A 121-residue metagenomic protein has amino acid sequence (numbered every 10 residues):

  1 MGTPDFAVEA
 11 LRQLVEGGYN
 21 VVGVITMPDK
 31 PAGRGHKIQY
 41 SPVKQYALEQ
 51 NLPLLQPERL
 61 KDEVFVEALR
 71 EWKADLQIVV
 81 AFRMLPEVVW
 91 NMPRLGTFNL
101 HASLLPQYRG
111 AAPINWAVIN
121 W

Functional and structural regions predicted by a protein language model:
M1-W121: One-carbon transfer enzymes
